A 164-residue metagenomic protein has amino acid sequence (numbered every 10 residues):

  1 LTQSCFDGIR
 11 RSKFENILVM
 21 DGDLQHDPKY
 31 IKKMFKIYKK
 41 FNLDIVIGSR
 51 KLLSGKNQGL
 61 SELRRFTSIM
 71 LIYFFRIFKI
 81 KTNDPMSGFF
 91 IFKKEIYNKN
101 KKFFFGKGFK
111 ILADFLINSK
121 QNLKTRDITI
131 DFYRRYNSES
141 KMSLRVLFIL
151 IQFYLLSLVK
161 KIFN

Functional and structural regions predicted by a protein language model:
L1-R11, N16, P28-F109, R135-Q152: Acceptor/aglycone-binding surface of glycosyltransferases and processive sugar-polymer synthases
G22, R50, I130-F132: Short glycine-centered, acidic/aromatic-flanked micro-motifs in structured strand/loop junctions that mark active-site
L24-H26: Acidic metal-phosphate-binding loop of nucleotide-sugar-dependent transferases
K81, L116-Y133: Catalytic donor-sugar/metal-binding loop of nucleotide-sugar-dependent glycosyltransferases
I96, Q152-N164: Terminal low-complexity segments of carbohydrate-biosynthetic enzymes
A113: DNA-recognition element of transcription regulators
